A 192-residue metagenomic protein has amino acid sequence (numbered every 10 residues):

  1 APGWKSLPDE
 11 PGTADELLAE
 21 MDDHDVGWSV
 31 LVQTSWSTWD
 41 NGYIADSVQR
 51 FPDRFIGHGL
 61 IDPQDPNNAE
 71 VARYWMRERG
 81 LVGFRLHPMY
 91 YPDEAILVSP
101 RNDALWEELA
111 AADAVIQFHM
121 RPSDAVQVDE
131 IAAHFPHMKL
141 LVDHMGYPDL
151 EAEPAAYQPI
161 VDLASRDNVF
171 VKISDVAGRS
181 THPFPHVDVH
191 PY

Functional and structural regions predicted by a protein language model:
A1-A104, E108-A112, L163, R179 (+1 more regions): Mid-domain alpha/beta scaffold segments of enzyme catalytic cores
V82, I96-Y192: Catalytic pocket-lining loop regions of alpha/beta-barrel enzymes, especially the amidohydrolase/enolase/GH5 lineages
